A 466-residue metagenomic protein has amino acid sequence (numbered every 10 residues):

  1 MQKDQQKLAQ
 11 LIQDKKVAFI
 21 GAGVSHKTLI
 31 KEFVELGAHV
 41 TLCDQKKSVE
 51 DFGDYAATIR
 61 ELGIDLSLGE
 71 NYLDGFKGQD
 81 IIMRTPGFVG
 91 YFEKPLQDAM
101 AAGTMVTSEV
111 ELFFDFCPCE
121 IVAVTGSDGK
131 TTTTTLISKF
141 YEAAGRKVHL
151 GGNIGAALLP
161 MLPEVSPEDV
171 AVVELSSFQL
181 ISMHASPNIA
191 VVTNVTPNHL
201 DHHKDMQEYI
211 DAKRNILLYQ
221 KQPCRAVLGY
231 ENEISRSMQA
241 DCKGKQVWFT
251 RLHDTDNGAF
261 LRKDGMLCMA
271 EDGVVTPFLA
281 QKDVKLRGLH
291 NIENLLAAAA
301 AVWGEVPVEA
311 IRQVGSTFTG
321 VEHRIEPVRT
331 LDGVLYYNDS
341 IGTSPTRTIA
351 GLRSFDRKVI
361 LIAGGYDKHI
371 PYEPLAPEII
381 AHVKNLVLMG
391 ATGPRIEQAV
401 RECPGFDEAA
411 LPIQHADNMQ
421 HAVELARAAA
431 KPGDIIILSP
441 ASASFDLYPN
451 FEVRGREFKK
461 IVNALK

Functional and structural regions predicted by a protein language model:
M1-S108, L112: N-terminal leader/targeting and accessory segments in enzymes
D4, L8-K16, H26-L36, K147 (+1 more regions): Nucleotide phosphate-binding/pyrophosphate-handling subdomain across enzymes that bind or process nucleotide phosphates
F33, I82, V124, N153 (+11 more regions): Residue-level signal for inorganic ion chemistry
H39-K47, V227-Y230, I362-A363, H382-A391: Short internal beta-strands
V40-D44, L150, V172, W248 (+1 more regions): Short beta-strand "acidic-cap" motif of Rossmann-like dinucleotide-binding folds
T41-D44, G69-E70, T107-E111, K243-R262 (+4 more regions): Beta-strand->loop->alpha-helix junctions that form or flank phosphate-binding loops in nucleotide-handling enzymes
A56, L375-G433: C-terminal helical cap/extension that packs against the catalytic core of soluble nucleotide-cofactor enzymes
D74-K77, P86-Y230, I234-G244, K459-K466: Phosphate-binding loop of NTP-binding sites
